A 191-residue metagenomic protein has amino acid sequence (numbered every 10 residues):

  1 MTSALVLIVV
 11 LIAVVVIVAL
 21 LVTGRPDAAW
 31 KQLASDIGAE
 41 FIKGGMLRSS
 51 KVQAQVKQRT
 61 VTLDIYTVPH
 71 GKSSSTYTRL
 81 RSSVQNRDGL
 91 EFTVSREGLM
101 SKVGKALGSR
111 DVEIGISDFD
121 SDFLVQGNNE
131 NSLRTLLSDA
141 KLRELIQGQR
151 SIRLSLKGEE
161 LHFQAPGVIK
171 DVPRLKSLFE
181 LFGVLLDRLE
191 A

Functional and structural regions predicted by a protein language model:
M1-L33: N-terminal signal-anchor transmembrane alpha helix of single-pass membrane proteins, serving as the membrane-anchoring
A29-R59, T67-A191: Charged, low-complexity intrinsically disordered regions
